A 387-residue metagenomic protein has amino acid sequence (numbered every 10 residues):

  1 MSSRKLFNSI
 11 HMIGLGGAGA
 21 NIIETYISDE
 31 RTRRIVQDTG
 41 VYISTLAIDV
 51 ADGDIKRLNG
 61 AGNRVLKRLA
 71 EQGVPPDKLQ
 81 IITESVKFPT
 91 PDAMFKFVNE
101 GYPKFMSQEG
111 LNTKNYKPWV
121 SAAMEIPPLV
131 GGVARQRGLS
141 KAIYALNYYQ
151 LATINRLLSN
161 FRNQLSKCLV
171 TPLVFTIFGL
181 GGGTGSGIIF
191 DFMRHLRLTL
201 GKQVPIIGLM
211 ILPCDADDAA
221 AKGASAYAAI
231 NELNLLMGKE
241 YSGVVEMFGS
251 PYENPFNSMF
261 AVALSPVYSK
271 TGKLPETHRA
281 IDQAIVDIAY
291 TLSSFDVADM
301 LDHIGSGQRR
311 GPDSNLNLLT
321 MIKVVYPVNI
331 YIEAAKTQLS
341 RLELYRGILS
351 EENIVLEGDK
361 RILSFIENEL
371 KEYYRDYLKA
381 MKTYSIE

Functional and structural regions predicted by a protein language model:
M1-L173, L180, F192-H195, T199-I206 (+1 more regions): Terminal, contiguous helix-loop blocks that mediate binding/assembly
L180-S186: Short, glycine-rich nucleotide/cofactor-binding loops
